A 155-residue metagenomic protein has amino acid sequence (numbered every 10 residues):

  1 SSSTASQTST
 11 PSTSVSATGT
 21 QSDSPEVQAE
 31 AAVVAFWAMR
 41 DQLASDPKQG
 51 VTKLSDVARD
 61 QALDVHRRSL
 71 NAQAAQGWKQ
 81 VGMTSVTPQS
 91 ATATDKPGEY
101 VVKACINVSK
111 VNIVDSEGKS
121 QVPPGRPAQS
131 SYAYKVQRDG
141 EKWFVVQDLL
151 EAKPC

Functional and structural regions predicted by a protein language model:
S1-T18, L150: Amphipathic, hydrophobic N-terminal targeting peptides for secretion and organelle import
S9-T13, T20, T52-D64, S90-A93 (+2 more regions): Short low-complexity stretches enriched in small and charged residues
V15-Q80: Core segments of small alpha/beta cavity-forming domains
E30-A44, V102-C105, A133-R138, E151: Primarily hydrophobic membrane-targeting regions of prokaryotic envelope proteins
Q61, V108-V111, A152: Solvent-exposed loop/turn segments at secondary-structure junctions within structured extracellular/periplasmic domains
Q76-S116: Surface-exposed, charged secondary-structure patches
V101, Q121-C155: Short beta-strand edge/turn micro-motifs at domain boundaries
